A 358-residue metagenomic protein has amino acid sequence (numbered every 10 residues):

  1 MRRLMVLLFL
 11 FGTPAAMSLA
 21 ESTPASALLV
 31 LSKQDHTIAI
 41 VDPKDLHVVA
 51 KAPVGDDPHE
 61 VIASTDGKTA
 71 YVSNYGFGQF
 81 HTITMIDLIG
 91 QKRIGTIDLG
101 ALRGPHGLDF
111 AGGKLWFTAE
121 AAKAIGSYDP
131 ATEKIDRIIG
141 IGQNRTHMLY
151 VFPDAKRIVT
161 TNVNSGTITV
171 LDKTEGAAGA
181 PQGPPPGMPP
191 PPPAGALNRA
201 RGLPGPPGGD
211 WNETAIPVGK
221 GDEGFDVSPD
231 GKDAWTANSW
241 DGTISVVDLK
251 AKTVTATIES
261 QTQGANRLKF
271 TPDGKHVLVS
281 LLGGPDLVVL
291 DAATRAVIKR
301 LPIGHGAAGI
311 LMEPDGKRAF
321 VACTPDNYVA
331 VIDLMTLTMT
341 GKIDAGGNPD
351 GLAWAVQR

Functional and structural regions predicted by a protein language model:
M1-L4: Positively charged n-region of N-terminal signal peptides that target proteins for export
L8-R358: Predominantly soluble domains enriched in secretory-pathway, periplasmic, or organellar proteins
